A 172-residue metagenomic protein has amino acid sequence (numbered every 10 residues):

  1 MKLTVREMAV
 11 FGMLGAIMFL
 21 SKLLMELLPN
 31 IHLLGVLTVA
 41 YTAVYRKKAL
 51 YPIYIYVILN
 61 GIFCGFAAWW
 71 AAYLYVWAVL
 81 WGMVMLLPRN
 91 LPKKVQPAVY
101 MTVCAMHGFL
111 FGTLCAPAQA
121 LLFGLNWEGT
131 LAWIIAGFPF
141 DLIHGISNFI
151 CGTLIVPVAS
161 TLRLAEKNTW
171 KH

Functional and structural regions predicted by a protein language model:
M1-V44, K48-Y56: Hydrophobic transmembrane alpha-helices
L3, E7-F11, G35, A49 (+7 more regions): Residue-level signature of transmembrane alpha-helical entry/exit and packing/kink sites in multi-pass membrane
A9, M13, I17-L20, I55 (+8 more regions): Lipid-exposed faces of alpha-helical membrane segments in multi-pass integral membrane proteins
I17-L24, L37-A40, V44, I62-F63 (+5 more regions): Residues within alpha-helical transmembrane segments of multi-pass membrane proteins, especially transporters, ion
F19-I31, I55-N90, E128: Interfacial aromatic-anchored transmembrane helix boundaries in multi-pass membrane proteins
Y45-I53, M85-M101, L154: Hydrophobic alpha-helical transmembrane segments
W70-A71, K93-H172: Membrane-embedded alpha-helical hairpins and interfacial helices in multi-pass inner-membrane proteins
